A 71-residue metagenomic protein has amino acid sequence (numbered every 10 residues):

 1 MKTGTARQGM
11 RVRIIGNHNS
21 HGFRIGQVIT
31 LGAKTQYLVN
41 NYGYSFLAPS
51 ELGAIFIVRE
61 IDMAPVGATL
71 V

Functional and structural regions predicted by a protein language model:
T5-V71: Basic/aromatic-rich interaction segments and small domains that mediate binding to polyanionic partners
